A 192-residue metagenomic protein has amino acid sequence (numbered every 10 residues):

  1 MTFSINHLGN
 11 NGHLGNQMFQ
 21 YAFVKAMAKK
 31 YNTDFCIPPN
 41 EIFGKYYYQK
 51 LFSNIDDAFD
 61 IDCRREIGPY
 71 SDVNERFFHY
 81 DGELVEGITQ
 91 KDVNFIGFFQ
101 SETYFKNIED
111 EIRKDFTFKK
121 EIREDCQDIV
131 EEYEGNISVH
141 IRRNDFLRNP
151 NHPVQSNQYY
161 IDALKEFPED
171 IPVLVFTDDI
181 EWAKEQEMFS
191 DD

Functional and structural regions predicted by a protein language model:
M1-N11: Nucleotide-activated donor-dependent transferases that construct or modify glycoconjugates
M1-T2, Y31-D34, Y133-N136, E169-P172: Short coil/turn segments at beta-strand junctions that form active-site/ligand-binding loops
G9-F19, R148: A short, glycine/small-residue-rich beta-strand->loop->alpha-helix junction that serves as a flexible
L14, P168-D192: Donor-binding and catalytic core of enzymes assembling or modifying cell-surface/extracellular glycoconjugates
Q17-K29, I161-K165: Histidine-anchored nucleotide/phosphate-binding helix
F35-N40, L174-T177: Short internal beta-strands
N40-E169: Secretory-pathway luminal glycosyltransferase catalytic domains
